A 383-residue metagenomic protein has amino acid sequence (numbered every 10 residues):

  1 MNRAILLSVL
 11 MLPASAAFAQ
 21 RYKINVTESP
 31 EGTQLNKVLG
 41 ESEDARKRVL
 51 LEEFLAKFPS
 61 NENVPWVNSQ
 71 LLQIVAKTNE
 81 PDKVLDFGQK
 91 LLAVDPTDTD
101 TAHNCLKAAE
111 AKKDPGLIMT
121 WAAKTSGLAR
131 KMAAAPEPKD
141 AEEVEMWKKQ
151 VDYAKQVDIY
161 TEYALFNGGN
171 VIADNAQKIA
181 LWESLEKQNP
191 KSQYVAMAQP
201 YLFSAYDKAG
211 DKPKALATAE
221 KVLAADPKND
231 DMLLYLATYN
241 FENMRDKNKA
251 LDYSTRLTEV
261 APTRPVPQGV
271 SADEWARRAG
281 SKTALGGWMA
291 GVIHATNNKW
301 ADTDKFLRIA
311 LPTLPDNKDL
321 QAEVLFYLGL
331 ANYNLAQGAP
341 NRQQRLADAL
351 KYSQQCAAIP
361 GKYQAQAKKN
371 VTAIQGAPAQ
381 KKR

Functional and structural regions predicted by a protein language model:
A17-Q70, N79, T120, M132 (+4 more regions): N-terminal leader/linker segments that initiate helical-solenoid repeat arrays
Y22-N25, I159-Y160, P267-V270, R277-M289 (+2 more regions): Terminal, low-structured helical/coil segments at or just beyond the last alpha-helical repeat
N36, Q70, N104, Y163-N167 (+6 more regions): "A position-specific structural signal for the A-helix of alpha-solenoid helical repeats
E41, V75, A109, G169-I172 (+6 more regions): Residue at a conserved register position within TPR or TPR-like alpha-solenoid repeats
K57-P65, A93-D100, R130-A141, A154-Q156 (+7 more regions): Short solvent-exposed coil/turn linkers within tandem alpha-helical repeat scaffolds
E110, G116-A133, F241, N248-P262 (+2 more regions): TPR/TPR-like (Sel1-like) alpha-helical repeat modules
